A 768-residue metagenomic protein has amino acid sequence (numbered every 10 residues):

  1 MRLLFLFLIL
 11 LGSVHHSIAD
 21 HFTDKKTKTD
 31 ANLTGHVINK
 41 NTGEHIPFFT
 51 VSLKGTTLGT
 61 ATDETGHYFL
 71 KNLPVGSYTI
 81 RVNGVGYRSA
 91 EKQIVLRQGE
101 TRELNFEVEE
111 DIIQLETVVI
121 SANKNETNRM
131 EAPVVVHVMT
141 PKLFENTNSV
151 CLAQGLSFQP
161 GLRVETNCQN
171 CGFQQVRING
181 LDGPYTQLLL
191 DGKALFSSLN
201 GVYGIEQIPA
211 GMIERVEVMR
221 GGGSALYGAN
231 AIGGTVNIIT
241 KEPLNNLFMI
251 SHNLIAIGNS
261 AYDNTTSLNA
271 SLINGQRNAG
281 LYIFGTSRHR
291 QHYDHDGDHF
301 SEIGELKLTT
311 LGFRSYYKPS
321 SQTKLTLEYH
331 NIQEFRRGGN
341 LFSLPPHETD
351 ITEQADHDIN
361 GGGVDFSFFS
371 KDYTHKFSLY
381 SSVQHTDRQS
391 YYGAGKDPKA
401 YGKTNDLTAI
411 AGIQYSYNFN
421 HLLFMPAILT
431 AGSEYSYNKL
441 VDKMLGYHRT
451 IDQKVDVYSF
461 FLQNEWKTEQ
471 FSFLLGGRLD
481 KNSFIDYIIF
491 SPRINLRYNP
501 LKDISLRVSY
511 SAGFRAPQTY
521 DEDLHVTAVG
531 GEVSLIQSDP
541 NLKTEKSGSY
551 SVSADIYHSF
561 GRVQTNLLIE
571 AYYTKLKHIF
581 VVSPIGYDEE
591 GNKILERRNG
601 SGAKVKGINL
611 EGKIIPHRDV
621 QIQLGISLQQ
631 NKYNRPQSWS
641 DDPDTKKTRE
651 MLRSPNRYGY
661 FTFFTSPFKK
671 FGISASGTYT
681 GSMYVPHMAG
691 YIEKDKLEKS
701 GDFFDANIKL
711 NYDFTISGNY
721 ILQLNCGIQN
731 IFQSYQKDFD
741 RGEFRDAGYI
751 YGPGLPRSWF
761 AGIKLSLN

Functional and structural regions predicted by a protein language model:
H21-K25, H36-N41, F49-K54, N83-Y87 (+3 more regions): Short, acidic, small-residue-rich periplasmic hinge/interaction motif at the N-terminus of Gram-negative outer-membrane
K71, Q175-R177, K193-R220, K241: Short acidic/polar hinge/loop motifs at secondary-structure boundaries that mediate gating or recognition
A153-S197, E214: Extracytoplasmic beta-strand/coil segments of soluble accessory domains associated with Gram-negative outer-membrane
S197-L199, M212-E214, A225-G297, G304-L311 (+1 more regions): Outer-membrane beta-barrel translocator/receptor signature
L268, R277, K376-Y392, R507 (+2 more regions): Membrane-embedded beta-barrel scaffold of Gram-negative outer-membrane proteins
R290-T310, Y316-F377, V383-L407: Flexible loop and strand-edge segments within Gram-negative outer membrane beta-barrel domains
K467-S472, A571-K575, E596-M688: Gram-negative outer-membrane beta-barrel transporters
K577-H578, K670, Y679-M688, Y712-N768: C-terminal beta-signal and adjacent terminal beta-strands/loops of Gram-negative outer-membrane beta-barrel proteins
